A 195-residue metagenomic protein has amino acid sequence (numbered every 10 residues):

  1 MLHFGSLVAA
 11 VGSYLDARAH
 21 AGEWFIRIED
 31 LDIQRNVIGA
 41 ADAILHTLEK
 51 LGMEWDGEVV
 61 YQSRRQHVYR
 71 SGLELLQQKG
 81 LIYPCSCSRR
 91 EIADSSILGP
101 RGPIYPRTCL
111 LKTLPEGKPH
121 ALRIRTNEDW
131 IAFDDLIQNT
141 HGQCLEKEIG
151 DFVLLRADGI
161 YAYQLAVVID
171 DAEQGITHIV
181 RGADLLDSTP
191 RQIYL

Functional and structural regions predicted by a protein language model:
M1-P100, A183, D187-L195: N-terminal Rossmann-like or analogous alpha/beta NTP/dinucleotide-binding catalytic cores that position adenine
R89-L195: Active-site cores that bind ATP or allylic diphosphates and position pyrophosphate for catalysis
